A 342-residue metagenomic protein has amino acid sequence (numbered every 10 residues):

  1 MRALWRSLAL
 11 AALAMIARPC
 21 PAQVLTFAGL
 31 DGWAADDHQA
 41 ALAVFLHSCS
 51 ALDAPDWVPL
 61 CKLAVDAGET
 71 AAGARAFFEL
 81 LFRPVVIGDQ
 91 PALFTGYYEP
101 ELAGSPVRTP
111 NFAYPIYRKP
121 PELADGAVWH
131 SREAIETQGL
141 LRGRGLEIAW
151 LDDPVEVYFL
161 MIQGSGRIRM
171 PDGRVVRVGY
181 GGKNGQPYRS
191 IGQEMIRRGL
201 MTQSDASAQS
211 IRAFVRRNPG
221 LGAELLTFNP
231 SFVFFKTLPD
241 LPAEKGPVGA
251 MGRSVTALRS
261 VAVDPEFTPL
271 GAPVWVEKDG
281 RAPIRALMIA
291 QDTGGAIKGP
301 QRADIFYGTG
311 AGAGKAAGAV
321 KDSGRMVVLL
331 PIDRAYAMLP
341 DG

Functional and structural regions predicted by a protein language model:
M1-A9: Bacterial N-terminal signal peptides that target proteins for export
L10-L13, A54: Residue-level signal for mature regions of secreted extracellular proteins and peptides
A17-P19: N-terminal signal peptide c-region/cleavage motif recognized by signal peptidases
A22-G342: Solvent-exposed, well-ordered loop and adjacent helix/strand elements within mature globular domains that form
